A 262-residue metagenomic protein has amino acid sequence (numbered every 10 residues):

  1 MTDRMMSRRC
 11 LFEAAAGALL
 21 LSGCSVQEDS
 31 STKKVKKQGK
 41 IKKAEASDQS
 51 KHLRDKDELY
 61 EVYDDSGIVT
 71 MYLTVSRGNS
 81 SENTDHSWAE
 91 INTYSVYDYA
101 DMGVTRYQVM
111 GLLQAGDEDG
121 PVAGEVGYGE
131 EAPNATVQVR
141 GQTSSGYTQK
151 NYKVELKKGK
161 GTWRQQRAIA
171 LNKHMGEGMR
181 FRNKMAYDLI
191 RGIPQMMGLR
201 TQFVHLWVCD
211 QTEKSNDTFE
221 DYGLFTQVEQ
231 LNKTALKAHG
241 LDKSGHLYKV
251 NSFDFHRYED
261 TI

Functional and structural regions predicted by a protein language model:
T2-A18: N-terminal secretory signal peptides and thylakoid transit peptides that target proteins across membranes
C24-I262: Phosphate/dinucleotide-binding and metal-coordinating scaffold of catalytic cores in nucleotide-dependent enzymes
